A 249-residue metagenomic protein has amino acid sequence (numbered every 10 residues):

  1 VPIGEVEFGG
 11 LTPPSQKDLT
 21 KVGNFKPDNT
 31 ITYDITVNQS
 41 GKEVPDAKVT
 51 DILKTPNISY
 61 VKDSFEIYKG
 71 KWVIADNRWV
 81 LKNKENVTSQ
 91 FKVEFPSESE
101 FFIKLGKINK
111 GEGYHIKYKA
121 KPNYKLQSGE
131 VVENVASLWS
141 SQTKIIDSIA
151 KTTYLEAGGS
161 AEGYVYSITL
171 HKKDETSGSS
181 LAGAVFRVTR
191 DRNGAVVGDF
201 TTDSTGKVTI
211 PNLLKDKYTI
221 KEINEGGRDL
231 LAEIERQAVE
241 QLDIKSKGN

Functional and structural regions predicted by a protein language model:
V1-N249: Solvent-exposed loop/turn and edge beta-strand elements of beta-rich ligand-binding domains
